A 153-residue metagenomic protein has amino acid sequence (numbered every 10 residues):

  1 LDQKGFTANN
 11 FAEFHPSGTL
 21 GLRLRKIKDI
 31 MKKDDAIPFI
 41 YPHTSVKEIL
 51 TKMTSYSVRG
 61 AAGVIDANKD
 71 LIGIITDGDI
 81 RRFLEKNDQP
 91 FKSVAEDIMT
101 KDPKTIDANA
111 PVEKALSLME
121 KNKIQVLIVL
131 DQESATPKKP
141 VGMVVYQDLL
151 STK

Functional and structural regions predicted by a protein language model:
D2-K32: Internal, active-site/partner-interface "lid" segment
R23-I37, K92-P103: Bateman (tandem CBS) regulatory domains
I30, M53, K69, I98 (+3 more regions): Terminal peptide-recognition signature
I30-K69, T76: Oxyanion-binding "anion nests"
I37, L71-I72, R81, A135 (+1 more regions): Short hydrophobic beta-strand segments in globular cytosolic domains
I40-V58, L84-N87, T105-E133, M143 (+1 more regions): The conserved cystathionine-beta-synthase
A61-A110, K114-S117: Helical hairpin unit composed of two closely spaced alpha helices linked by a short loop
G73-G78, V141-L149: Short hydrophobic beta-strand motif reused across regulatory alpha/beta modules
